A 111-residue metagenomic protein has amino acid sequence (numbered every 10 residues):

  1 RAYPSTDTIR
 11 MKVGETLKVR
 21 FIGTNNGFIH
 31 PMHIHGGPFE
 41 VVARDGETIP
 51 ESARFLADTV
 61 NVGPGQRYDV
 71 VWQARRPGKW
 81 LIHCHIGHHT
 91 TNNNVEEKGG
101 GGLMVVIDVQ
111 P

Functional and structural regions predicted by a protein language model:
R1-P111: Copper-binding active sites and cupredoxin-like electron-transfer domains, recognizing His/Cys-rich ligand loops
